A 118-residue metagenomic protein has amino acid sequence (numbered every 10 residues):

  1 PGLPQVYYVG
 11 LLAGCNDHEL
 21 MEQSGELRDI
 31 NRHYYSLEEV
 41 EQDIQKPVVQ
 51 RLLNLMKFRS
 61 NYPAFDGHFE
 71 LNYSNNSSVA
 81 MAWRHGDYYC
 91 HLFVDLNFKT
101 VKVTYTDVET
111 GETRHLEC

Functional and structural regions predicted by a protein language model:
P1-L96, T100: Loop/helix patches that line or flank the sugar-binding groove of alpha-linked glycan CAZymes
N97-C118: C-terminal beta-sandwich/jelly-roll accessory domains of carbohydrate-active enzymes
